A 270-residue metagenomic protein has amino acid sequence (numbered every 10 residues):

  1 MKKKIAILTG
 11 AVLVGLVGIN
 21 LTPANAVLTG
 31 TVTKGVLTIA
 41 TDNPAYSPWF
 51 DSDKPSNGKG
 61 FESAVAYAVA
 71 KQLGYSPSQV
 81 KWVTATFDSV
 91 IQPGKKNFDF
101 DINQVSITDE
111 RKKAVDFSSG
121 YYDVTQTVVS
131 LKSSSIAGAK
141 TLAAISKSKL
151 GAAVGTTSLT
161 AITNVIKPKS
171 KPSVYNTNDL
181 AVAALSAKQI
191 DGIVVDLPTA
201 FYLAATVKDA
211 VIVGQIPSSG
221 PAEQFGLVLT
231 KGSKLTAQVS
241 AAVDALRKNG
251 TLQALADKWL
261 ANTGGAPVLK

Functional and structural regions predicted by a protein language model:
L16-P23: C-terminal segment of classical bacterial N-terminal signal peptides
V27, Q79, T157-P172, I212 (+1 more regions): Ligand-binding clefts/hinges and TM-proximal coupling segments of bilobed small-molecule sensing domains
V27-I102: Extracytoplasmic small-molecule ligand-binding "clamshell" domains of the periplasmic binding protein/Venus flytrap
N43, D123-S130, F201, A205-D244 (+1 more regions): Periplasmic-binding protein-like
G58-L73, V105-S106, T127-N178, G192 (+2 more regions): Bilobed "Venus flytrap"/periplasmic-binding protein-like clamshell domains and structurally analogous long
Y75, K95-N103, S148-K149, A187-V195 (+1 more regions): Alpha-to-beta junction loops
V80-L142: Acidic, polar ligand-binding/catalytic clefts
S89, V105-A114, T163-N164, D191-P221: A ligand-binding cleft/hinge motif common to bilobed small-molecule-binding domains
